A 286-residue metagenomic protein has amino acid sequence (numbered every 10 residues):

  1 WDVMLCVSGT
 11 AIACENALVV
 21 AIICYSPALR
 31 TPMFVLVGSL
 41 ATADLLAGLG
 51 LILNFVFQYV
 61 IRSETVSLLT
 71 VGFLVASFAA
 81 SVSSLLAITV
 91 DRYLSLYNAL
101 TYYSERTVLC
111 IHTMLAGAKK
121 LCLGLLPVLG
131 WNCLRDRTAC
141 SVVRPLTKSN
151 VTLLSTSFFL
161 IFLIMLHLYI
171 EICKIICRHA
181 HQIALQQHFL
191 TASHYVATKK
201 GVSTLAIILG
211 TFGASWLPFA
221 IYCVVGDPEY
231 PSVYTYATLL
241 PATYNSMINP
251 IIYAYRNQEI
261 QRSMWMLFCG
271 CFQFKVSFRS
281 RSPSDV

Functional and structural regions predicted by a protein language model:
W1-C6, T10, P32-T89, Y93-E105: Extracellular TM2-ECL1-early TM3 structural module of rhodopsin-like
W1-S26: First transmembrane helix
L5, G9, L46-I61, F78 (+5 more regions): Helix-to-loop junction signature of class
G9-A11, G38-L51, A79, T113-V128 (+3 more regions): Alpha-helical transmembrane segments of multi-pass membrane proteins
Y25-R30, Y103-R106, V142-K148, A192-G201 (+1 more regions): Helix-boundary and loop/linker segments of multi-pass membrane transporters
S77-A87, L94-S141, L160-E171: Fourth transmembrane helix
I164-M165, T211-V224, Y236-V286: Seventh transmembrane helix
K174-F219: Intracellular effector-coupling site of seven-transmembrane GPCRs, centered on the ICL3-to-TM6 transition
